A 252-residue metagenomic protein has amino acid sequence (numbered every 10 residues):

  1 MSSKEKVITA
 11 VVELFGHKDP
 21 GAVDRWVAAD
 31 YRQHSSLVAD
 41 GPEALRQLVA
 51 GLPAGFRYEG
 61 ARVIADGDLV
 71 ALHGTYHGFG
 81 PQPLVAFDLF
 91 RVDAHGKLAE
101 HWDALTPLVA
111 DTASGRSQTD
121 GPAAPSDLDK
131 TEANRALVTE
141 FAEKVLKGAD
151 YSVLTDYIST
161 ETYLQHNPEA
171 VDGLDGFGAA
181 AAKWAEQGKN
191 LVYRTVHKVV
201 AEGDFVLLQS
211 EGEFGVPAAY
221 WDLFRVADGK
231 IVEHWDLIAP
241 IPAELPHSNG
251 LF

Functional and structural regions predicted by a protein language model:
M1-F252: C-terminal and inter-domain tail/linker signature
